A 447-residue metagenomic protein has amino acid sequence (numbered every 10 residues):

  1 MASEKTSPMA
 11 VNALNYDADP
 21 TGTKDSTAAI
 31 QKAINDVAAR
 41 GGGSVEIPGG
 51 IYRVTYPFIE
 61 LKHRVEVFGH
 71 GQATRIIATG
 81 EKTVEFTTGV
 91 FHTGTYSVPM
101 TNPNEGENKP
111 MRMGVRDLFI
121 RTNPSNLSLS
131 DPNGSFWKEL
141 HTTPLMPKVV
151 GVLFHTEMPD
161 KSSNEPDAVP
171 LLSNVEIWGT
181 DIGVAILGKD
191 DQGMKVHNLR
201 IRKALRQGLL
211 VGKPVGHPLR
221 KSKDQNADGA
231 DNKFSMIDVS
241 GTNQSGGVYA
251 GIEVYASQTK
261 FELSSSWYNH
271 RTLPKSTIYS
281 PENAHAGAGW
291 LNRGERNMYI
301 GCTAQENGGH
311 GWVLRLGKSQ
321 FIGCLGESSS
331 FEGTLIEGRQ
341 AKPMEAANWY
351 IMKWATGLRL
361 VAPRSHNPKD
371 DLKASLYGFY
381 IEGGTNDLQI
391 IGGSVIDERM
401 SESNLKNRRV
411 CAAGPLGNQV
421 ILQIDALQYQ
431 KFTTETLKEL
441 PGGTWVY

Functional and structural regions predicted by a protein language model:
M1-K32, Y447: Right-handed parallel beta-helix/beta-solenoid
D17, T27, Q31-N35, R40-E66 (+2 more regions): N-terminal extracellular ligand-recognition/capping segment immediately after the signal peptide
G42-G43, Y56-P57, Q72, I77-K82 (+11 more regions): Short glycine/acidic-rich loop motifs that flank beta-strands on beta-rich extracellular proteins
I47, E66-H70, M113-V115, V169-S173 (+11 more regions): All-beta strand scaffolds that present successive hydrophobic residues in beta-strands
I59-L61, V65-A78, G89-K109, G114: Hydrophobic or amphipathic alpha-helical targeting/insertion segments
E107-G246, A256, L273-P274, I278-S280: Right-handed parallel beta-helix
N348, W354, R359, A374-G378 (+1 more regions): Eukaryotic, compositionally biased intrinsically disordered regions
